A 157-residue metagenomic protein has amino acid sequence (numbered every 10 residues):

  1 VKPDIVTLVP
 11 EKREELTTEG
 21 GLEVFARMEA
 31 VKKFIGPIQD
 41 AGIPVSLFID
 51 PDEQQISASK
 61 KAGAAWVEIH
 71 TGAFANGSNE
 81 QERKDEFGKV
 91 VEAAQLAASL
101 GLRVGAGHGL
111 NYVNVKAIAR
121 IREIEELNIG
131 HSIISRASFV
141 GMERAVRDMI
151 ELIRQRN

Functional and structural regions predicted by a protein language model:
V1, D52-A62, A106, L110-I124: Catalytic cores of alpha/beta
V1, V24-S46, E82-A106, M149-N157: Alpha-helix-loop-beta-strand connector modules within alpha/beta enzyme cores
V1-A30: Glycine/small-residue-rich loop that forms an oxyanion/phosphate-binding "nest" at active or ligand-binding sites
P3, V24-F25, A64-W66, D85-F87 (+2 more regions): Short, hinge-like loop/turn segments at secondary-structure boundaries
T7-E15, W66-S78, E123-M142: Glycine-rich phosphate-binding active-site loops on the catalytic face of alpha/beta enzymes
R13, P44-L96, L100: Histidine/lysine/aspartate-rich catalytic loop segments that bind and position anionic ligands
T18-G20, N79, R83, R136-N157: C-terminal helical cap(s) of enzyme catalytic domains, especially alpha/beta-barrels
